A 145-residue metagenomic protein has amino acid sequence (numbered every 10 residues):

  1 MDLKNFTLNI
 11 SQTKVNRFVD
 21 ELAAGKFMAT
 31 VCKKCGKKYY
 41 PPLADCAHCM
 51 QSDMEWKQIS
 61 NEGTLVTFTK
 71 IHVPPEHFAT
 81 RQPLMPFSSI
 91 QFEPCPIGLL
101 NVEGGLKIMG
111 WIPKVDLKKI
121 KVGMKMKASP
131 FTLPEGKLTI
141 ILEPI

Functional and structural regions predicted by a protein language model:
M1-V31, K137, P144-I145: A broadly conserved sequence feature marking short terminus-proximal activation segments in nucleic acid-centric
V31-K34, D45-Q51: Short, cysteine/histidine-rich loop/knuckle motifs that typically chelate Zn2+
K38-Y39, S52-D53, H72: Cys/His-rich microdomains that often coordinate metals
G63-L65, I112, K125: Conserved hydrophobic positions within beta-strands
F68-P74, F131-E135: Short, conserved beta-turn/loop elements at beta-strand boundaries and strand-helix junctions
Q91-I108: Short, basic/aromatic beta-hairpin or loop at an interaction surface
L106-D116: Beta-strand/loop nucleic-acid-binding surfaces
K114-K127: Short nucleic-acid-contacting surface segments enriched for D/E, G, S/T with interspersed K/R
